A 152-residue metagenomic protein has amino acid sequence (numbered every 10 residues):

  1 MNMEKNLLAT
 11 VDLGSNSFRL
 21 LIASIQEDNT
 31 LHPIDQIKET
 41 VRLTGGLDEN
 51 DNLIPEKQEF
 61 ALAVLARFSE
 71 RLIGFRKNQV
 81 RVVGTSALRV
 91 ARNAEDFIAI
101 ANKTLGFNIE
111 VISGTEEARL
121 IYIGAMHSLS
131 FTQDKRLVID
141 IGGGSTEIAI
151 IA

Functional and structural regions predicted by a protein language model:
M1-L13, L21-I141, A149-A152: Nucleotide/phosphate-binding catalytic cleft detector across ATP-hydrolyzing and phosphate-transferring enzymes
N16: Primarily the dimerization/phosphotransfer
